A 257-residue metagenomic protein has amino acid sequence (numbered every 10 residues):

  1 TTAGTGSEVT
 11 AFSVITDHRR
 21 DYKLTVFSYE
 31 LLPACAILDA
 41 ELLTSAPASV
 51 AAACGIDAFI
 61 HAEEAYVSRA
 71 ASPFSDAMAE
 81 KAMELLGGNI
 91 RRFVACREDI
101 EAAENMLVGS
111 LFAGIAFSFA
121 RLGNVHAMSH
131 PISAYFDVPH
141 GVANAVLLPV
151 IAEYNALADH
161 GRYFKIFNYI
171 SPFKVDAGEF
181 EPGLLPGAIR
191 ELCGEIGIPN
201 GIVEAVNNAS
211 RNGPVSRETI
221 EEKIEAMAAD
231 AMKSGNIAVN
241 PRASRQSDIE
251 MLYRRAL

Functional and structural regions predicted by a protein language model:
T1-P73, R162-K165, Y169: A glycine/threonine-rich phosphate-anchoring loop and its flanking beta-alpha core in nucleotide/phosphate-binding
E63, I90, Y253-A256: Hydrophobic "lid"/C-terminal helical patch of Rossmann-like NAD(P)-dependent dehydrogenase/epimerase domains
A65-A188: Active-site segments that bind and position negatively charged phosphate/pyrophosphate groups
F173-L257: C-terminal charged capping/lid subdomain of soluble metabolic enzymes
